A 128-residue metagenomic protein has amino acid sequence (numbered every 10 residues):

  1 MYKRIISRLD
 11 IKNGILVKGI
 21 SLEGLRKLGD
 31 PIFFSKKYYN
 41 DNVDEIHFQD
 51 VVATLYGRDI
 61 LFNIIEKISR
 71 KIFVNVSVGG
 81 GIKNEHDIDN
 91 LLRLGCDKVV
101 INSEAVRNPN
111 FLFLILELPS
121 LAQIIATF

Functional and structural regions predicted by a protein language model:
M1-V74, I82-H86, I124-A126: Conserved N-terminal beta1-alpha1 strand-loop-helix module at the mouth
I11-N13, V17-K18, C96-F128: Conserved anion-binding
E23, K27, L92-L94, I115: Alpha-helix termini
Y39, I65-R70, L92, F113-P119: Surface-exposed amphipathic alpha-helices with a cationic face
R58-L61, I88-N90, F111-I115: Short secondary-structure transition/capping segments
N75, G81-V100, A105-P109: Active-site loop-to-helix "anion-binding N-cap" substructures in soluble metabolic enzymes
